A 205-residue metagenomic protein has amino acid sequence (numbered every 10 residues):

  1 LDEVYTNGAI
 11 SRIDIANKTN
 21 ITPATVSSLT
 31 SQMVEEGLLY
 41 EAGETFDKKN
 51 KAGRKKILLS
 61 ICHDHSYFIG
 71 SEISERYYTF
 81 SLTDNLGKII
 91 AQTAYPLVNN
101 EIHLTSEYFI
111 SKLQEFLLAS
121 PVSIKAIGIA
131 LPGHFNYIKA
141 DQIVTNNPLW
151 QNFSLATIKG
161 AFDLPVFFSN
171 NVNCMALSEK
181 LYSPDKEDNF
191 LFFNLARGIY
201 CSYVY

Functional and structural regions predicted by a protein language model:
L1-I10: Short amphipathic alpha-helical interface segments
V4, I15, V26-L39: Basic amphipathic alpha-helical segments that dock to polyanions
A9, D14-N17: A short alpha-helical element within helix-turn-helix/winged-helix DNA-binding domains across DNA-binding proteins
S11, Y40-E41: Short beta-strand(s) of the beta-wing in winged-helix/HTH DNA-binding folds
E41-S66, F168-L195: Conserved phosphate-binding catalytic cores of ATP/NTP-utilizing and phosphoryl-transfer enzymes
G53-I90, L191-Y205: Gly/Thr-rich phosphate-binding beta-strand-loop-beta motif of the actin/hexokinase/Hsp70
T93-N189: Glycine-rich phosphate-binding loop and adjoining helix at the ATP-binding site of ATP-dependent phosphoryl-transfer
